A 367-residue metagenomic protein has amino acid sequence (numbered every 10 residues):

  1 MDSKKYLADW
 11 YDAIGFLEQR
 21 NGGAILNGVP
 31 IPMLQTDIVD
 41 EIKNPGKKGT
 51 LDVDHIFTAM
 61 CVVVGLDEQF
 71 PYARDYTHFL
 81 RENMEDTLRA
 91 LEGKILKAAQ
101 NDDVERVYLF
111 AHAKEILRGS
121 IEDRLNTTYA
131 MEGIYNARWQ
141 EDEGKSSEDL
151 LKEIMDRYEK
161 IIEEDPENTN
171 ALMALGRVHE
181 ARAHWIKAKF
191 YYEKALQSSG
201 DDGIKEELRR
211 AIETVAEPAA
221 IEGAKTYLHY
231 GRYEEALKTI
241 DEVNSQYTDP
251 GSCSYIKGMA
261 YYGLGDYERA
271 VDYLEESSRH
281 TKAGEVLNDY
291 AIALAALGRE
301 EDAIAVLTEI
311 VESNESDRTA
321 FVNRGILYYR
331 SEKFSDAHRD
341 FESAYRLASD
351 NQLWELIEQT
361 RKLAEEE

Functional and structural regions predicted by a protein language model:
L88, I121-E122, T169-N170, D202-G203 (+5 more regions): Helix-start (N-cap) detector for alpha-helical repeat units in TPR-like alpha-solenoids, especially tetratricopeptide
Q100, G133, A181, T214 (+5 more regions): Register position in tetratricopeptide repeats
I116-L117, E164, S198, Q246 (+3 more regions): Structural marker of alpha-solenoid helical repeat scaffolds
L125-K152, G251-S313: Alpha-helical adaptor scaffolds
N126, A174, E207-L208, I256 (+3 more regions): Canonical tetratricopeptide repeat
